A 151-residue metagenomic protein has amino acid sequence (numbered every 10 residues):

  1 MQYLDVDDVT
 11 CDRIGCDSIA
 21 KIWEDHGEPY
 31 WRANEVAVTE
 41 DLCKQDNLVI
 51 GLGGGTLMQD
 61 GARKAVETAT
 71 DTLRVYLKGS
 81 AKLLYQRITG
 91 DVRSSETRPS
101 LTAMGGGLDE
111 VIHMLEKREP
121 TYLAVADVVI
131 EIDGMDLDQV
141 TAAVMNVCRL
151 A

Functional and structural regions predicted by a protein language model:
M1-V36: Conserved substrate/cofactor phosphate-moiety recognition/catalytic segment in nucleotide-dependent phosphotransferases
V6, L52-G53, E131: Thr-Gly-centered strand-to-loop micro-motif
I14, E35, C43, T70 (+2 more regions): Short, flexible helix/strand-to-coil boundary loops that buttress conserved ligand/catalytic motifs in alpha/beta
P29-N34, L57, G105-M114: Short gly/ser/thr-rich secondary-structure transition/capping motifs
Y30-L73, L77: Glycine-rich phosphate-binding loop used to anchor ATP phosphates in small-molecule kinases, encompassing both
G61-K64, Q86-T89, A142-A143: Short amphipathic alpha-helical segments
A69-E119: A glycine- and Lys/Arg-enriched "phosphate-lid" helix/loop adjacent to the NTP-binding pocket of small-molecule kinases
L73, E116-A151: NTP-dependent small-molecule kinase module
